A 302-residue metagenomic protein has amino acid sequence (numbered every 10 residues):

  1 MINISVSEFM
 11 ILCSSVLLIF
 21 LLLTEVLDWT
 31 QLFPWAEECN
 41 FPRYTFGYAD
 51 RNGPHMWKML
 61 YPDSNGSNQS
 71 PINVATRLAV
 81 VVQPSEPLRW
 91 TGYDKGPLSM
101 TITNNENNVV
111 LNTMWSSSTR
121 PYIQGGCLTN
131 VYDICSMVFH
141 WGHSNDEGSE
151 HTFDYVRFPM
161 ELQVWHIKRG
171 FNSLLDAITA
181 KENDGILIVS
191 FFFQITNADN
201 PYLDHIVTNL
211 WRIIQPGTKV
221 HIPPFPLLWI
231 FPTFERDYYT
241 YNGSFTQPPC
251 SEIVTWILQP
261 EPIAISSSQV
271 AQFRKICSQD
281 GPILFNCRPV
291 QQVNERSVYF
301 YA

Functional and structural regions predicted by a protein language model:
I2-A302: Alpha-carbonic anhydrase
